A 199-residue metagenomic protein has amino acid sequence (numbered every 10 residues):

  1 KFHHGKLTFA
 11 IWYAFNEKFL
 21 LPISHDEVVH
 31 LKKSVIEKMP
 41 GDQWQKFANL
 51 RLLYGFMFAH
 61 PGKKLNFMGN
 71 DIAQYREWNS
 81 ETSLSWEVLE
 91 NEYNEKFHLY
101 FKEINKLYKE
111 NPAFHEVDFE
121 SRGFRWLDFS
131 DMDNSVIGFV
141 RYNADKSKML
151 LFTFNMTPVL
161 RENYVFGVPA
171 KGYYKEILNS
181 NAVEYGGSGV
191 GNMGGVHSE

Functional and structural regions predicted by a protein language model:
K1-L7: Substrate-binding/catalytic cleft of secreted carbohydrate-active enzymes, primarily glycoside hydrolases
F2, F15-E17, D26, L31-K32 (+2 more regions): Carbohydrate-interacting/catalytic domains
I23: Conserved strand-to-loop "acid loop" that flanks and positions the catalytic carboxylate
I36-K38: Short, solvent-exposed helix-loop connector elements
